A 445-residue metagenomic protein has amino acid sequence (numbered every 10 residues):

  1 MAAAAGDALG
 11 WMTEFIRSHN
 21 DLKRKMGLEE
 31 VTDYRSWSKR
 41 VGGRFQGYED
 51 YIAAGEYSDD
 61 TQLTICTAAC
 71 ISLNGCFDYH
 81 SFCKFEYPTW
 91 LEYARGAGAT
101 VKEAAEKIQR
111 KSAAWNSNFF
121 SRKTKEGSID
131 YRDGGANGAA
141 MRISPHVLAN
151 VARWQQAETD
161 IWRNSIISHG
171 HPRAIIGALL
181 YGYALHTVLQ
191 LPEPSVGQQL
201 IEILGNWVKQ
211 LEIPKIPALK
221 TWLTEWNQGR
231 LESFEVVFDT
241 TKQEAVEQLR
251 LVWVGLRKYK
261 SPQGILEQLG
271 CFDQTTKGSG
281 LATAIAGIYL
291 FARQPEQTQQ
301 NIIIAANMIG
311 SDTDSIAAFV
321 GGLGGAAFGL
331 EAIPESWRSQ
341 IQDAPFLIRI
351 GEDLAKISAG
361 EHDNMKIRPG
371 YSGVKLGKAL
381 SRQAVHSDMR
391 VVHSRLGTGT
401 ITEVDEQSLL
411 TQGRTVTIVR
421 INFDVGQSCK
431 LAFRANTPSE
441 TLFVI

Functional and structural regions predicted by a protein language model:
M1-I445: Structured, active/binding-site neighborhoods that engage oxygen-rich ligands
